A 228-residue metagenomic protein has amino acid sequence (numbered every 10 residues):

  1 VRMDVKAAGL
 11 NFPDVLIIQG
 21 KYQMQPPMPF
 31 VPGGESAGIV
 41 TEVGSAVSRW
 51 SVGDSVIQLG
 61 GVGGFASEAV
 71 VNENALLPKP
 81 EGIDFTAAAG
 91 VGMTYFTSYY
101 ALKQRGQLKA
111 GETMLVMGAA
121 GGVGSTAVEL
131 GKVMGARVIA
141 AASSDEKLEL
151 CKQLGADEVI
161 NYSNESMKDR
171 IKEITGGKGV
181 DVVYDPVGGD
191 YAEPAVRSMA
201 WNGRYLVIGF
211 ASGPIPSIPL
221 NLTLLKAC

Functional and structural regions predicted by a protein language model:
V1-L10, K21-G63: Glycine-rich beta-strand-centered segment in the early N-terminal region that forms part of a ligand/cofactor-binding
L16, P27-P29, R49, S55-G118 (+1 more regions): NAD(P)H dinucleotide-binding glycine-rich loop of Rossmann-like/cofactor-binding domains, especially the beta1-alpha1
T41, I139, L206: Conserved beta-strand positions in the Rossmann-like core of class I SAM-dependent methyltransferases
S55, T113, R137, G203-R204: Short glycine-centered segments of the SAM/dcSAM-binding site in methyltransferase folds
G64-S67, A142-L150, I215-L220: Short, glycine/polar-rich helix-capping loops at beta-to-alpha or helix-loop-helix junctions that flank or form
A89-E165: Mid-domain Rossmann-like dinucleotide-binding core that forms the NAD(H)/NADP(H) cofactor-binding site
M134, C151, V187-C228: Glycine-rich phosphate-binding loop and adjacent beta-alpha segment of Rossmann(oid) nucleotide-cofactor-binding
S166-G177: Short amphipathic alpha-helix with an adjacent loop that forms part of the alpha/beta core around
